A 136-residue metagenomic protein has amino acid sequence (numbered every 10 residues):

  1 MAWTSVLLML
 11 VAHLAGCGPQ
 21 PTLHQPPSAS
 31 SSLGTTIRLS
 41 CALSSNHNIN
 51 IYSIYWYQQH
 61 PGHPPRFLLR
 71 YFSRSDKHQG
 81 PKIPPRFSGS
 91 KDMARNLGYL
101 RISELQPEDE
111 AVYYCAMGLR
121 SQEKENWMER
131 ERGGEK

Functional and structural regions predicted by a protein language model:
M1-A29, M117-K136: N-terminal Sec-dependent signal peptide, specifically the hydrophobic helical h-region
G16, H47-I49, H63, E108 (+1 more regions): A cross-taxa feature marking solvent-exposed loop/turn segments within ectodomains of secreted and single-pass membrane
T22-P26, P84-R86, G98: Short structured motifs
A29-T35: Short, solvent-exposed loop/linker segments at the N-terminal edge of repeated beta-sheet extracellular domains
T35-L39, Y52: Structural beta-strand segments of beta-rich domains
A42, G89, M93-G118: Ligand-binding face of N-terminal immunoglobulin V-set domains in extracellular IgSF glycoproteins
N46-P84: N-terminal V-set
